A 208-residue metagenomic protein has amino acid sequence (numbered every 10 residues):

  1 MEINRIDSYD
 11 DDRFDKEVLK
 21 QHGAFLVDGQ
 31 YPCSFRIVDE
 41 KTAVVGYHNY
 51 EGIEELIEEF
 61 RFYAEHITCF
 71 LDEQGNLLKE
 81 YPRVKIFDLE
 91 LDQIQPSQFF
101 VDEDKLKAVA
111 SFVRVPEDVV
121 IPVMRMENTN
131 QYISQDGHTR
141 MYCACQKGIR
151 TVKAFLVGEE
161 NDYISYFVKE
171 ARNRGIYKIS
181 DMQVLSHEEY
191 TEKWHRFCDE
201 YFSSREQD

Functional and structural regions predicted by a protein language model:
E2-G23, N128-D208: Basic- and aromatic-enriched surface patches that contact anionic nucleotides/nucleic acids
N4-Q135, C145: Short alpha-helix boundary/capping and kink motifs at helix termini
